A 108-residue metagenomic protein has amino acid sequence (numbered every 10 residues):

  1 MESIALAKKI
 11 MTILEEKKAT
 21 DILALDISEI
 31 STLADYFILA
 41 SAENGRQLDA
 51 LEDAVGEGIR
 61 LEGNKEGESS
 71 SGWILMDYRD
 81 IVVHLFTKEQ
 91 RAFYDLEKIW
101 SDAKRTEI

Functional and structural regions predicted by a protein language model:
E2-A5, D95, W100-I108: Short, charged, intrinsically disordered terminal tails
S3-F37, E43: N-terminal first-folded block
K18, G56-R60, K104: A common structural junction motif
D21, L25-S31, G63-V82: Glycine/charge-rich, flexible interdomain linkers and switch-proximal surface loops that mediate coupling
E43-A50: Short helix/loop segment flanking the catalytic signature motif in cyclic-nucleotide metabolism enzymes
A50-G56: Short amphipathic alpha-helices in soluble, non-transmembrane regions that often serve as interface/regulatory elements
I74-D102: C-terminal structural segments of small proteins and small subunits
